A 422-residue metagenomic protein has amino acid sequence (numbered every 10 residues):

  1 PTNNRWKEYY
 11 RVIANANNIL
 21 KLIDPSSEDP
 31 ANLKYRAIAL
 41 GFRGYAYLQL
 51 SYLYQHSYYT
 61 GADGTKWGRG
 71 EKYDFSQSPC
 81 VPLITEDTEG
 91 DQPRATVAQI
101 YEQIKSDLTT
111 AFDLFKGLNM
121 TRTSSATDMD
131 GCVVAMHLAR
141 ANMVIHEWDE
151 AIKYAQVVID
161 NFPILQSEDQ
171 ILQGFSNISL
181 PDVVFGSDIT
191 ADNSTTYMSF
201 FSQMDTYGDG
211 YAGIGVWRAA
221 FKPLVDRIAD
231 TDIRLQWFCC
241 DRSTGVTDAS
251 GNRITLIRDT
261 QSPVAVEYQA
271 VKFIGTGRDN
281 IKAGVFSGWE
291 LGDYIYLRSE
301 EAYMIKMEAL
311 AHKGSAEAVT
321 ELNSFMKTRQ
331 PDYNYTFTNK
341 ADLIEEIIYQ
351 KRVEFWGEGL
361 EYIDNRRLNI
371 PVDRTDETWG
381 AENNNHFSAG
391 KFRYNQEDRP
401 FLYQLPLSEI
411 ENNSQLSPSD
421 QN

Functional and structural regions predicted by a protein language model:
P1-H56, A95, D113-F115, G288-Y294 (+1 more regions): Conserved, well-structured interaction surfaces
I13-A16, Y101, L108, A155 (+3 more regions): Inward-facing hydrophobic residues that define packing positions of alpha-helical scaffold repeats
I19, I23, L50-S51, A111 (+3 more regions): Alpha-helical solenoid scaffolds that mediate protein-protein interactions, centered on TPR/SEL1-like repeats but also
Q55-Q77, G117-F200, T336-A341: Short, surface-exposed recognition loops and adjoining beta-strand edges that mediate ligand/DNA contacts, enriched
Y101, W148, S315-A316: TPR-repeat structural position
D128, I152-I295, S299, E354 (+6 more regions): Hydrophobic-face positions in mid-chain alpha helices that act as interaction patches
